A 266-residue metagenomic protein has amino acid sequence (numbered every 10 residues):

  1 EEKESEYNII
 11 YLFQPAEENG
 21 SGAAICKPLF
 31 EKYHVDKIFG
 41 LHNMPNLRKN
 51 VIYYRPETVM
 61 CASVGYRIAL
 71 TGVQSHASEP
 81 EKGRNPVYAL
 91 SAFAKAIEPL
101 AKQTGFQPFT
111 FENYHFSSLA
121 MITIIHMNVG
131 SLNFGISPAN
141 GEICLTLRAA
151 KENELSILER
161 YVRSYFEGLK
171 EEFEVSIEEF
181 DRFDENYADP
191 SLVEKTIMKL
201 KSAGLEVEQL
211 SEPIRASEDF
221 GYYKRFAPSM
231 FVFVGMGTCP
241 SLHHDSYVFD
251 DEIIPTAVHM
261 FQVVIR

Functional and structural regions predicted by a protein language model:
E2-K3, L29, Y33, F93-T104 (+6 more regions): Change "in soluble alpha/beta enzymes" to "in soluble alpha/beta proteins
K3-H126, G130-S137, S217: Histidine/acidic-residue-rich, glycine-tolerant segments that coordinate divalent metal ions
A69-A77, N140-R148, E174-E179, T238-D245: A short small-residue
Y88-A92, A96-L100, F109-Y114, I136 (+3 more regions): Histidine/acidic residue-rich metal-binding segments in metalloenzymes
T123-G130, T146, V175-I197, S211-G221 (+1 more regions): A short beta-alpha structural unit
I124-N128, N133-E178: Oxyanion-binding "anion nests"
E208-I265: Zn-dependent metallopeptidase/amidohydrolase metal-coordination segment
